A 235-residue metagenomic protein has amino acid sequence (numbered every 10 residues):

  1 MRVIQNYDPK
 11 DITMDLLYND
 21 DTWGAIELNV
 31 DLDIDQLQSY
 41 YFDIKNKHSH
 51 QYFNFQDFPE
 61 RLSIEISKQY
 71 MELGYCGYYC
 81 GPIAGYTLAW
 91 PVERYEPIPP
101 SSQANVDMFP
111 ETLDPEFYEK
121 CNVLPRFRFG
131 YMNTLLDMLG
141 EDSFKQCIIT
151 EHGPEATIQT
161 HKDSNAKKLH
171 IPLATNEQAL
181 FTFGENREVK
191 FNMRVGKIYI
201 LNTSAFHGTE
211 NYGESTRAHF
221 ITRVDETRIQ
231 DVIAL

Functional and structural regions predicted by a protein language model:
M1-L135: Non-heme Fe(II)/2-oxoglutarate
N133-P154: A short glycine-rich, His/Asp/Glu-containing loop-to-beta-strand
E151-G153, K162-A179: Short, conserved beta-strand element in jelly-roll/cupin
T157, Q178-A179, Y199, S204-E210: Histidine-centered metal-chelating micro-motifs
I158-S164, F181-G184, E210-Y212: Short histidine-centered beta-strand/loop micro-motifs that create catalytic or ligand/metal-coordination sites
K168-P172, I198-I200, E214-V232: A short hydrophobic beta-strand segment most commonly corresponding to one strand of the jelly-roll/cupin
A174-R194: A short beta-strand-loop-beta hairpin characteristic of the jelly-roll/cupin
F191, T203-S204, T209, F220-V224: Conserved SAM-binding loop
